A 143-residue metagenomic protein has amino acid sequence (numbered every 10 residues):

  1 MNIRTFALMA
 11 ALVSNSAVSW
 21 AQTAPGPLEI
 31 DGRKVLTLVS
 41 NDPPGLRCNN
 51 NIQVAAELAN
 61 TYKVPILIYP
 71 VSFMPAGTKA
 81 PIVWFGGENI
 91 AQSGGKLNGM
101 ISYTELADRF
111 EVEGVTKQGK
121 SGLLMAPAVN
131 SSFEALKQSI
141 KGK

Functional and structural regions predicted by a protein language model:
M1-A7: Bacterial N-terminal signal peptides that target proteins for export
A7-S16: Bacterial N-terminal signal peptides
A17-A21: Sec/Tat signal peptide C-region and signal peptidase I cleavage site
T23-T61: Local sequence-structure signature of Cys/Sec-based thiol-disulfide redox active-site neighborhoods
V39-N41, K63-G77: Thiol-based oxidoreductase modules, predominantly thioredoxin-like and allied folds used for disulfide exchange
P75-K79, G95-K96: Thiol/disulfide oxidoreductase modules built on the thioredoxin-like
I82-W84: Short aromatic-centered micro-motifs
E88-A135: Non-catalytic, surface beta->alpha helical segment in thiol-disulfide oxidoreductase systems
